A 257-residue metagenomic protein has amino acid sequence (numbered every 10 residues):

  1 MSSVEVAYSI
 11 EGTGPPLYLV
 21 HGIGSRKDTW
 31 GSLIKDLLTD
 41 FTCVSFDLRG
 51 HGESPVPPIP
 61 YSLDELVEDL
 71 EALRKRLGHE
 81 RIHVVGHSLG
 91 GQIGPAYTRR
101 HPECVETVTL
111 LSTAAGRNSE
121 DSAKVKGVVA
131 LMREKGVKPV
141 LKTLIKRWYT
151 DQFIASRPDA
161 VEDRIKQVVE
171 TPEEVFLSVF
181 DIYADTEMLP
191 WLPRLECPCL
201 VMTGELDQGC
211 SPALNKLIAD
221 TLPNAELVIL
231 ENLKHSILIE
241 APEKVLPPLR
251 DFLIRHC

Functional and structural regions predicted by a protein language model:
A7-I59: Conserved HGGG/HGGXW glycine-rich cap/lid loop of the alpha/beta-hydrolase fold
E65-R81: Conserved acidic catalytic loop of the alpha/beta-hydrolase fold
G86, G90, G94: Gly/Ala-rich beta-loop-alpha elbow adjacent to hydrolase catalytic centers
P95-R100, V105-K135: Flexible "cap/lid" loop of the alpha/beta hydrolase fold
S119-A123, K135-P193: Conserved alpha/beta-hydrolase catalytic His-Asp/Glu region
L195, V201-T203: Short beta-strand/loop motif that positions the catalytic acidic residue of the alpha/beta-hydrolase fold
E205-C210: Acidic catalytic loop of the alpha/beta-hydrolase fold
L233-P242, L246: Catalytic histidine-centered segment of alpha/beta-hydrolase-like enzymes
